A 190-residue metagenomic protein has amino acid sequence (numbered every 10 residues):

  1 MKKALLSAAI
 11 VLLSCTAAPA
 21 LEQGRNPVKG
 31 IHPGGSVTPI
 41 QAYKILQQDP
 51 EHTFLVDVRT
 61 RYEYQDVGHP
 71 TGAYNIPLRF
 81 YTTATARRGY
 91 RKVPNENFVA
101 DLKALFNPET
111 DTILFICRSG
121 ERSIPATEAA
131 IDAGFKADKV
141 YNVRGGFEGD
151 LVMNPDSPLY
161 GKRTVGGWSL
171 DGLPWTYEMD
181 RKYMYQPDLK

Functional and structural regions predicted by a protein language model:
M1-A4: Positively charged n-region of N-terminal signal peptides that target proteins for export
S7-T16: Bacterial N-terminal signal peptides
A18-Q47, Q65-T112, S123-K190: Rhodanese-like catalytic fold shared by cysteine-dependent sulfurtransferases and DSP/PTP-type phosphatases
F54-R59, I76: Short hydrophobic beta-strand that contains or immediately precedes a catalytic carboxylate
Y62: Glycine-rich nucleotide phosphate-binding loop and flanking beta-alpha elements of Rossmann-like dinucleotide-binding
I116: Short, surface-exposed ligand- or partner-binding patches at beta-edge/loop junctions that are enriched in aromatics
S119-E121: Gly/Ser-rich catalytic serine loop of serine hydrolases
